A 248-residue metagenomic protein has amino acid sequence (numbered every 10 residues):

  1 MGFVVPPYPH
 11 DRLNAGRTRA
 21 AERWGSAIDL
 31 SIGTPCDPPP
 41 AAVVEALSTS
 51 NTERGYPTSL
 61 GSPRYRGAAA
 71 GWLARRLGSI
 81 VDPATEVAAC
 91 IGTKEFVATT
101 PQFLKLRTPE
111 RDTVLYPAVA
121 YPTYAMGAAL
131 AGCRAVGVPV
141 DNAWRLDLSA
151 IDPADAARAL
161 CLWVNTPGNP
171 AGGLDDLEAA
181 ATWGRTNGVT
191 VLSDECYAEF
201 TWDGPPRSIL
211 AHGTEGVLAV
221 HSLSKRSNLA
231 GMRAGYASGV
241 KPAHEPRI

Functional and structural regions predicted by a protein language model:
G2-E95: N-terminal small-domain helix-loop-helix segment of the aminotransferase-like
A20, W24, A131, T186-N187: Helix C-cap/helix->beta junction micro-motif
Q102-T166: PLP-dependent aminotransferase-like
D112, T186-V189, E215: A short helix->loop->beta-strand "cap" motif at the edges of active sites that frequently abuts
G127-A128, W183, I209: Hydrophobic/aromatic ligand-binding patch that stacks against planar heteroaromatic rings of cofactors or nucleotides
N142-D203: Active-site phosphate-binding strand-loop segment of PLP-dependent enzymes
G213-I248: Conserved core segment of the aminotransferase class I/II
